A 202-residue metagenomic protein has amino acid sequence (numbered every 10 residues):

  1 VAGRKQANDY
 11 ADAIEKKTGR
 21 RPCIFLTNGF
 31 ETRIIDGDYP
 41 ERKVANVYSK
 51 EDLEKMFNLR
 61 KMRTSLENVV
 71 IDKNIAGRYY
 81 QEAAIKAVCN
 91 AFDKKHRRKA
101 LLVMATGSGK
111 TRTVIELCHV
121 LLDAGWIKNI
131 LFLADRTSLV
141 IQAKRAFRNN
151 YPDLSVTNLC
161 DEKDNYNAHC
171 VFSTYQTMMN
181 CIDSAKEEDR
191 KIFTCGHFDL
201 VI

Functional and structural regions predicted by a protein language model:
V1-N129, S138-L154, Y166-C170, Q176-K191 (+1 more regions): ATP-dependent helicase/translocase motor core
L133-T137, C160-E162: A short hydrophobic beta-strand->loop->alpha-helix junction that borders the nucleotide-binding pocket of P-loop NTPases
D153-D161: Short, well-structured beta-strand/strand-turn elements
V201-I202: Walker B beta-strand of ABC/ABC-like P-loop ATPase nucleotide-binding domains, specifically the conserved hydrophobic
